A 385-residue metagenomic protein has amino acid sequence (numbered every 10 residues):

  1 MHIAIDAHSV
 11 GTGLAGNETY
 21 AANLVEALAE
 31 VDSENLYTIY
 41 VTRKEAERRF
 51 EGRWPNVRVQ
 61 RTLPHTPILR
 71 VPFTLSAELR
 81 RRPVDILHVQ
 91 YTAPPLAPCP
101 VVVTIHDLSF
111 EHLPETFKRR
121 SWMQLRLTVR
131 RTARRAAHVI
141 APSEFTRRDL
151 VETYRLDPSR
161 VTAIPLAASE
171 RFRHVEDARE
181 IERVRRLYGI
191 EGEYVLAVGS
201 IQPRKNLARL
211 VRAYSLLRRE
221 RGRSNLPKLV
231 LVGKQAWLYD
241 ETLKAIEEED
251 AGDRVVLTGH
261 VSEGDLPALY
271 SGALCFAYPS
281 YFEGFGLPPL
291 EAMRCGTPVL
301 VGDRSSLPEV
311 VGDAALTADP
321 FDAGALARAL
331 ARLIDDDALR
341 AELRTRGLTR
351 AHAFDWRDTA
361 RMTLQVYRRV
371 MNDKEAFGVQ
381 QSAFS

Functional and structural regions predicted by a protein language model:
M1-S385: Carbohydrate transferase catalytic cores enriched for Leloir-type hexosyltransferases
